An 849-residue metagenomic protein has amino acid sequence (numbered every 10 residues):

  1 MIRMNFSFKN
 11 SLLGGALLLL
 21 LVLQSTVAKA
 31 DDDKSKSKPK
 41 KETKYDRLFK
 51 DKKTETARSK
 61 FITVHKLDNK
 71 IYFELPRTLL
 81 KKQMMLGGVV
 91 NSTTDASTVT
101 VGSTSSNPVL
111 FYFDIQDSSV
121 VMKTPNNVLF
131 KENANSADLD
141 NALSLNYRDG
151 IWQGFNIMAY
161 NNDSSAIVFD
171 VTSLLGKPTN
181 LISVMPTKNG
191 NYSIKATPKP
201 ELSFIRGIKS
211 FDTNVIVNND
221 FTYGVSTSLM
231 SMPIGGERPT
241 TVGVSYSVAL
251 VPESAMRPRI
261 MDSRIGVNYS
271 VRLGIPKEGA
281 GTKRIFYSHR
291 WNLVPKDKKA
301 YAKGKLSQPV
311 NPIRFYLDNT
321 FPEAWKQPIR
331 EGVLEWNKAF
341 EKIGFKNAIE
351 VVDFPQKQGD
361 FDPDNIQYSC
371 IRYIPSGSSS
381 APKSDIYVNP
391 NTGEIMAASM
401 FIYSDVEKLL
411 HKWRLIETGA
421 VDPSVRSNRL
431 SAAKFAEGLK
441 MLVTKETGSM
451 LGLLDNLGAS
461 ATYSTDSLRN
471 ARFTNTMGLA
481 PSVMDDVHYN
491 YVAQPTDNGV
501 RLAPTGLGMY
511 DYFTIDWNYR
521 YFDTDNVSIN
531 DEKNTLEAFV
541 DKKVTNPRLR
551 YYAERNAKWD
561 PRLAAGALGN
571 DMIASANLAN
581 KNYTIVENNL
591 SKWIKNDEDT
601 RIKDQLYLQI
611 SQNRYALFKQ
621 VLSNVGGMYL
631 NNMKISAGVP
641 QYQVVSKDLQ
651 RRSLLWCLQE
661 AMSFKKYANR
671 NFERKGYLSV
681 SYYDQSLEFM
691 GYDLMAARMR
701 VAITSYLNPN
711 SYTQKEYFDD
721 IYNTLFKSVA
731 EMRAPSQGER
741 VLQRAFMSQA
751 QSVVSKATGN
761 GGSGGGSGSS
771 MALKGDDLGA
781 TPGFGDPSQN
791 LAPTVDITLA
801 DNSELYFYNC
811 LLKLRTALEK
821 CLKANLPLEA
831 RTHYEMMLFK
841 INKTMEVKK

Functional and structural regions predicted by a protein language model:
I2-G15: Bacterial N-terminal signal peptides that target proteins for export
G14-Q24: Bacterial N-terminal signal peptides
A28-A30: Boundary at the C-terminal end of the N-terminal hydrophobic targeting segment
D33-F321, A339, I343, F354-E407 (+6 more regions): Auxiliary tRNA-acceptor-end handling modules of aminoacyl-tRNA synthetases
L80, A324-A348: Zn2+-dependent metallopeptidase catalytic core
L334-F345, T444, G448-S449, Y489 (+1 more regions): Sec-exported extracytoplasmic/periplasmic mature domains
D353-I374, E437-Q494: The catalytic-center signature of Zn2+-dependent metalloproteases
A459-K849: Conserved catalytic/binding loops enriched for acidic/polar residues
